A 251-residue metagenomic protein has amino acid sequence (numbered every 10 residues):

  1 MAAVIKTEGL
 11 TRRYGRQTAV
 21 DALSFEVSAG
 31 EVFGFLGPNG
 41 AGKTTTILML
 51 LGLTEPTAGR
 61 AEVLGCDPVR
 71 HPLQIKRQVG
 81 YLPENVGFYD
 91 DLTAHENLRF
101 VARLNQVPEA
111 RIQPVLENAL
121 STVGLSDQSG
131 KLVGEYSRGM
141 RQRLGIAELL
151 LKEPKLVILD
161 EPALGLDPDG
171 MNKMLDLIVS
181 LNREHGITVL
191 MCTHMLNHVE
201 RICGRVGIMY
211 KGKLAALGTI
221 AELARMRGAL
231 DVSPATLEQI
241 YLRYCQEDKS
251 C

Functional and structural regions predicted by a protein language model:
R99, R103, A110-Q128: Conserved ABC ATPase "signature" region
E153: Conserved catalytic motifs of ABC-family nucleotide-binding domains
V157-E161: Catalytic Walker B motif of ABC-type/P-loop ATPase nucleotide-binding domains
N172-H185: Helical segment within the ABC ATPase nucleotide-binding domain
L217-G218: ABC ATPase "signature
